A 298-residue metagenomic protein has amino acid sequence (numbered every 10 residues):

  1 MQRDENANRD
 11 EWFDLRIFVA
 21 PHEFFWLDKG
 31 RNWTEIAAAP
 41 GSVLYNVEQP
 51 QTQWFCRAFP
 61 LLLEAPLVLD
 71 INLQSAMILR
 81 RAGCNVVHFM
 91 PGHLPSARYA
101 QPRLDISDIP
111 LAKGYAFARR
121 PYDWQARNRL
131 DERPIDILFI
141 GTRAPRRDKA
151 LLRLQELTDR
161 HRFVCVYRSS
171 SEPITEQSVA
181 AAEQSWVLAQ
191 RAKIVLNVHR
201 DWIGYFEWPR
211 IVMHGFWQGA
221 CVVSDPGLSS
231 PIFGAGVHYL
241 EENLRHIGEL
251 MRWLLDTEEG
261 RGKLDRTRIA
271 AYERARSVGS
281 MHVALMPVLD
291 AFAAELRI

Functional and structural regions predicted by a protein language model:
M1-C84: Extended catalytic core of nucleotide-activated donor transferases of GT-like folds
M1-R3, C56, R81, S169-I298: Catalytic binding pocket for nucleotide-activated donors in carbohydrate/polymer assembly enzymes
D14-R16, P40-S42, L62-V68, A82-F89 (+3 more regions): Active-site regions of enzymes building and remodeling cell-envelope glycoconjugates
V19, Y45, L138-I140, V223: Short hydrophobic segments within beta-strands
P21-F25, E48-T52, Q74-A76, G92-S96 (+5 more regions): Short, solvent-exposed loop/turn segments at secondary-structure junctions
S42, Q49, V86, C165 (+2 more regions): Hydrophobic beta-strand scaffold residues
A76-L94, Y99-P110: Helix-loop-beta element that forms the nucleotide-linked donor phosphate-binding surface in glycosyltransferases
A97-R191, L255: Conserved catalytic-core segment of nucleotide-activated headgroup transferases in glycan assembly
